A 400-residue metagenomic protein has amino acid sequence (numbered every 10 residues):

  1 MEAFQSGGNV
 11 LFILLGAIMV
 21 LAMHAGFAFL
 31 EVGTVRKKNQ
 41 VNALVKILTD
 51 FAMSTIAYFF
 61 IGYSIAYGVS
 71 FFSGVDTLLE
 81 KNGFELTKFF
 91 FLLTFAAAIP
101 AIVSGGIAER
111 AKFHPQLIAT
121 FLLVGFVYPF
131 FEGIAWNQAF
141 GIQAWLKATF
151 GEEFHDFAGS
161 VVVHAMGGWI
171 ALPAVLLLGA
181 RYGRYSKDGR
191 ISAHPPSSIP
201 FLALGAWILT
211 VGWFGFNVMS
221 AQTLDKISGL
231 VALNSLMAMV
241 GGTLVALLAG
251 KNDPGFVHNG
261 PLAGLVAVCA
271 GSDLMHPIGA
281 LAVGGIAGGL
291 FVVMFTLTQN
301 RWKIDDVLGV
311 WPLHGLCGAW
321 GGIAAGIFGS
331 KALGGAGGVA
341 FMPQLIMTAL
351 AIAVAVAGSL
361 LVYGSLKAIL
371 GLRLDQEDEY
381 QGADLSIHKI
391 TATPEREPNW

Functional and structural regions predicted by a protein language model:
M1-W400: Hydrophobic alpha-helical transmembrane bundles of multi-pass membrane proteins
